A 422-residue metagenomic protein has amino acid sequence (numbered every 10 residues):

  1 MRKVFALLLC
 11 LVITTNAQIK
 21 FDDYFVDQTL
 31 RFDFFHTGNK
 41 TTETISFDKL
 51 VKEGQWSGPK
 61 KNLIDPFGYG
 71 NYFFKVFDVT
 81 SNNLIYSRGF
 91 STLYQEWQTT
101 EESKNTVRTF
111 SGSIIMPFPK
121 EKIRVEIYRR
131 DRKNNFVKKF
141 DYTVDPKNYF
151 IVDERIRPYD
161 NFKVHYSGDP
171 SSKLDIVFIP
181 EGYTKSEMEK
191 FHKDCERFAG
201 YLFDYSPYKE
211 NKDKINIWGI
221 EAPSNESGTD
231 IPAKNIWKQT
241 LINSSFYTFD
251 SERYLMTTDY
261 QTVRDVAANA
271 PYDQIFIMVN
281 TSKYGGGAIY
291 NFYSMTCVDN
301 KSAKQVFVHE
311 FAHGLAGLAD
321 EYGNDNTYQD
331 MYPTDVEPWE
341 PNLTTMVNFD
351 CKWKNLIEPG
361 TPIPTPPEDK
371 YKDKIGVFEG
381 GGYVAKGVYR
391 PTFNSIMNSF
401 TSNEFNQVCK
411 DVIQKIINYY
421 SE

Functional and structural regions predicted by a protein language model:
K3-I13: Sec-dependent N-terminal signal peptides
T15-A17: Boundary at the C-terminal end of the N-terminal hydrophobic targeting segment
F21-H36, K40-S46, Y322-E422: Replace "(M1/M4/M9/M12/WLM)" with "(e.g., M1/M4/M8/M9/M12/M26/WLM)" and add "not limited to" to clarify scope
V26-F150: Beta-strand-enriched, solvent-exposed domains that form extended recognition/catalytic surfaces
F150-S206, G219-S227: Fold-level signature of zinc-dependent metallopeptidase catalytic domains
M188-F191, G286-E310: Short pre-active-site segment immediately N-terminal to the catalytic Zn-binding motif
A199, K304-E321: Active-site recognition of the HExxH zinc-binding catalytic motif
K214-Y290: Active-site-proximal segments of metallohydrolase catalytic domains
